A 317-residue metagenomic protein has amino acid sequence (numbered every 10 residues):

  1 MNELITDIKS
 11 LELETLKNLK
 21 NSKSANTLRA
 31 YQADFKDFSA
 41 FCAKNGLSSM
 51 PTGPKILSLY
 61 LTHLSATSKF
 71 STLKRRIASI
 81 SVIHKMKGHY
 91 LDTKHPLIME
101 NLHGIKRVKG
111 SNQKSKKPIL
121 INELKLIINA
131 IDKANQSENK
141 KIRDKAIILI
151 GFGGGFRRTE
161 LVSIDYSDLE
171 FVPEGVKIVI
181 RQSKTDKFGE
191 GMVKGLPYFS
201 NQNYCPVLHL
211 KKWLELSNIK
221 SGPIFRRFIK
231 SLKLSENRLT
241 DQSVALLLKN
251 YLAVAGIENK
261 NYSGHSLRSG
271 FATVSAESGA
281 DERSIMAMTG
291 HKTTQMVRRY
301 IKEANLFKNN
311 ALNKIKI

Functional and structural regions predicted by a protein language model:
M1-I317: Extended, non-catalytic subsegments within catalytic or DNA/protein-binding/adaptor domains
